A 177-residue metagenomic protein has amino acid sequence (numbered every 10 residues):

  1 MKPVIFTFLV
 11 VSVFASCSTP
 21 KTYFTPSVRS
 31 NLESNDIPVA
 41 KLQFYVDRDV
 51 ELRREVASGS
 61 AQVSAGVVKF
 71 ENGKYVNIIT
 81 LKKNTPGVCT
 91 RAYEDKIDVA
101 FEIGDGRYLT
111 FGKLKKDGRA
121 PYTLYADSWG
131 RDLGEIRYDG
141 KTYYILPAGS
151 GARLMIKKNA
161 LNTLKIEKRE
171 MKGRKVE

Functional and structural regions predicted by a protein language model:
M1-V4: Positively charged n-region of N-terminal signal peptides that target proteins for export
V13-S16: C-terminal motif of bacterial Sec signal peptides marking the signal peptidase cleavage site
S18-K21: Bacterial signal peptide processing site
F24-D47: Post-signal peptide N-terminal segment of mature Sec-exported envelope proteins
V39-K41, K82-N84, E94-K96, R119 (+2 more regions): Extracytoplasmic
D49-V76: Mixed-charge, low-complexity intrinsically disordered segments
Y75-D117: Mid-length scaffold segments of soluble, non-membrane domains
A126-E177: C-terminal partner/receptor-binding element of secreted or periplasmic proteins
